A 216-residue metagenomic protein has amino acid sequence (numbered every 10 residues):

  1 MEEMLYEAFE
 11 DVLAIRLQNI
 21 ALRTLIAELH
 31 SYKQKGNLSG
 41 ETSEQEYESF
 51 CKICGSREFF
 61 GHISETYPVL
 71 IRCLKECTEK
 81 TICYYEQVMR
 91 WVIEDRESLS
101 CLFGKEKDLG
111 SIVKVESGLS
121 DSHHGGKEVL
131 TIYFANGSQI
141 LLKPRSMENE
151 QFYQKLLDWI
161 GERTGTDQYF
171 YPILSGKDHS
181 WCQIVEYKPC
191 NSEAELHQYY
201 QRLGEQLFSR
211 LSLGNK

Functional and structural regions predicted by a protein language model:
M1-N215: Conserved ATP-binding subdomain of kinase catalytic cores across diverse folds
